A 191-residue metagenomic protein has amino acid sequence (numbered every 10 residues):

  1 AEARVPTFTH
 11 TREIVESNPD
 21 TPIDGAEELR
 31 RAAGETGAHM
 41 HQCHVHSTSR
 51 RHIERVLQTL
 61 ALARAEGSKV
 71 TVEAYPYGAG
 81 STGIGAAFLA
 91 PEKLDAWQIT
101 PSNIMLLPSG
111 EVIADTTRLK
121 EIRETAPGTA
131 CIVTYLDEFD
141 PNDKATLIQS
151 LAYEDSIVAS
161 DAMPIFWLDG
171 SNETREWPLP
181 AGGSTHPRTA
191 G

Functional and structural regions predicted by a protein language model:
A1-E35: Hydrophobic, small-residue-rich alpha-helical packing segments that form membrane-like cores
R30-G34, H39-G191: Active-site neighborhoods of metal-dependent hydrolases
